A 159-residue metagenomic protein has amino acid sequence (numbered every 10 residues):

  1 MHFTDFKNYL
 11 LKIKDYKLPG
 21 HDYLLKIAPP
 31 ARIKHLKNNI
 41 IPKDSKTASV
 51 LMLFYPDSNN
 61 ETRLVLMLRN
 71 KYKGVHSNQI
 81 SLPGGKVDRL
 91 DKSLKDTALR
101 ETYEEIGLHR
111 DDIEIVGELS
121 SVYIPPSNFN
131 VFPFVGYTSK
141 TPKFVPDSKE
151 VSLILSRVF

Functional and structural regions predicted by a protein language model:
M1-S81, K86-E104, L108-E118, V122-T141: N-terminal leader/linker segments that precede catalytic domains of diphosphate-processing enzymes
P146-F159: NUDIX/MutT-family hydrolases
